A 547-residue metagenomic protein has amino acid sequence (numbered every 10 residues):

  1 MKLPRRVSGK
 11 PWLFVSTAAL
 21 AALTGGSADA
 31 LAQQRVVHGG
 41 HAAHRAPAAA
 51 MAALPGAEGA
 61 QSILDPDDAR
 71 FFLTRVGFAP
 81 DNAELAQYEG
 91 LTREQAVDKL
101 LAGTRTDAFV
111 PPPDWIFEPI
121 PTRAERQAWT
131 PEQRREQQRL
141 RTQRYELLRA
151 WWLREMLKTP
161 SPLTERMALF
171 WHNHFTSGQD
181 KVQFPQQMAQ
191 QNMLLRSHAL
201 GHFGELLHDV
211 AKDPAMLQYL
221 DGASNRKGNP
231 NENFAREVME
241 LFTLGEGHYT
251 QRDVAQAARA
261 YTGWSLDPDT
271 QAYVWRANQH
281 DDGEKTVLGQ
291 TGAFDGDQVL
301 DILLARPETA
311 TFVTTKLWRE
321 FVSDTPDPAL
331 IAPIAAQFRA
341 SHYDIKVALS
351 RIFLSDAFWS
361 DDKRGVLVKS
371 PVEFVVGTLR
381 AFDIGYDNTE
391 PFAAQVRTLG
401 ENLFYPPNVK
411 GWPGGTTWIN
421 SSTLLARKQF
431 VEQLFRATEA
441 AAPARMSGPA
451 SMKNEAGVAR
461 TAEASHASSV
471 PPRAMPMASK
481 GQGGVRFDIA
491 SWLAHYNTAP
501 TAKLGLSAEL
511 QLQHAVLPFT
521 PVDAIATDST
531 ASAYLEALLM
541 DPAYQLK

Functional and structural regions predicted by a protein language model:
L3-S16: Bacterial N-terminal signal peptides that target proteins for export
A22-R45: Signal peptide processing junction and immediate N-terminal pro/mature segment of secreted/exported proteins
V36, A50-G56, A60-D65, R70-N82 (+4 more regions): Flexible, low-complexity segments enriched for small/polar residues
V37, A50, L54, A128-Q133 (+3 more regions): Active-site substrate-binding loop specific to GH73 endo-beta-N-acetylglucosaminidase modules in bacterial autolysins
D68, P80-H198: N-terminal accessory alpha/beta regions
G77, R105, F175, Q179 (+4 more regions): Short alpha-helix boundary/capping elements
E89-T92, L101, V210, I352-D356 (+1 more regions): A general structural motif at alpha-helix termini
